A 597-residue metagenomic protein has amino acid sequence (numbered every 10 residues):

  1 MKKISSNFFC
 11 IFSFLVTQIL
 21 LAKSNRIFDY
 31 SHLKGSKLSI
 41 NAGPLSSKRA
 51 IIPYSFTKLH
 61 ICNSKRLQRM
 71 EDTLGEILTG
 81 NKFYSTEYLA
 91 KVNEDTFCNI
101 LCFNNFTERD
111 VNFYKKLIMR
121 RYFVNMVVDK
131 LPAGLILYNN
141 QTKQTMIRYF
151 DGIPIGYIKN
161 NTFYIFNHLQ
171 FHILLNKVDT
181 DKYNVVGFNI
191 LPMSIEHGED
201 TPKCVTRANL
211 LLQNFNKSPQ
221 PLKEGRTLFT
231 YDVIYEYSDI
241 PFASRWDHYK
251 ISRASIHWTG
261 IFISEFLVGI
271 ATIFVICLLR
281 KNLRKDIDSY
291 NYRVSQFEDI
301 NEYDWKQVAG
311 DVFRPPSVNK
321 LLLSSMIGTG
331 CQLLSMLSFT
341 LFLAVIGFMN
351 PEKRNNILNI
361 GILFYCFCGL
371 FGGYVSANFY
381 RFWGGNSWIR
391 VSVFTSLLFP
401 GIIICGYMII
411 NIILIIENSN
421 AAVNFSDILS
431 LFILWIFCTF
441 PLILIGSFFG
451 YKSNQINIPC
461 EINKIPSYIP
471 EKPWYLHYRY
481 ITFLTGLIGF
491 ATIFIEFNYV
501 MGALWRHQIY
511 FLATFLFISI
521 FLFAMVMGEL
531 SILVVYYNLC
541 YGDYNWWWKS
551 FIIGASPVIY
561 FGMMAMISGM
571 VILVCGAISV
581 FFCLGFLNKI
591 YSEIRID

Functional and structural regions predicted by a protein language model:
S6-L21: Cleavable N-terminal signal peptides of Sec/SRP-targeted secreted and luminal proteins
L20-F262: Soluble extramembrane domains flanking the early transmembrane region of eukaryotic membrane proteins
D247-I415, F448-S453: Hydrophobic alpha-helical transmembrane segments corresponding to the first two to three helices of multi-pass helical
I273-D288, F440-I458, V526-C540, V574-E593: Transmembrane-helix exit/juxtamembrane "anchor" motif
R293-W305, P459-P473, Y591-D597: Non-transmembrane, juxtamembrane loop and terminal tail segments of multi-pass eukaryotic membrane proteins
V312-G328, N424-F432, N463-G489, I509-S519: Membrane-water interface at loop-to-transmembrane-helix junctions
L333-F367, G373-F394, I404-F432, I493-L516 (+4 more regions): Membrane-lumen (extracellular) interface motif
P473-H477, I481, T514-S519, D543-D597: C-terminal transmembrane helix-loop-helix hairpin of multi-pass membrane proteins
